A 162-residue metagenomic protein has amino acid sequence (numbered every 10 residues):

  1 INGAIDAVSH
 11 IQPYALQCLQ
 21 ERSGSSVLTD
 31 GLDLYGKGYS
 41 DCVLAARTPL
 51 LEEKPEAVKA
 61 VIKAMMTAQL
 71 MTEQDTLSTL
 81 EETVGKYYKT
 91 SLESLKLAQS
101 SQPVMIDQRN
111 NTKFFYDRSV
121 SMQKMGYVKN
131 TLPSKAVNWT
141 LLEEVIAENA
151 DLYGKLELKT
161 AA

Functional and structural regions predicted by a protein language model:
I1-K86: Pocket-lining segment of extracytoplasmic ligand-binding domains
V8-S9, Q108, N138: Intrinsic-disorder/low-complexity, polar/charged segments
I11, T29, K96, P133-S134: Short loop/turn and capping residues at structural boundaries
Q17-C18, G36-G38, S101-P103, N138-E144: Short secondary-structure boundary/hinge segments and terminal tails
Q20, E81-V84, Q99, V145-I146 (+2 more regions): Generic low-complexity, intrinsically disordered sequence content enriched in small uncharged/hydrophobic residues
T29-D33, T48-L51, K113-D117, I146-L156: Short, structured secondary-structure boundary patches
E52-T131: Secondary-structure end/capping motifs
Q123-A162: Conserved C-terminal helix/tail region of periplasmic/extracytoplasmic solute-binding proteins
